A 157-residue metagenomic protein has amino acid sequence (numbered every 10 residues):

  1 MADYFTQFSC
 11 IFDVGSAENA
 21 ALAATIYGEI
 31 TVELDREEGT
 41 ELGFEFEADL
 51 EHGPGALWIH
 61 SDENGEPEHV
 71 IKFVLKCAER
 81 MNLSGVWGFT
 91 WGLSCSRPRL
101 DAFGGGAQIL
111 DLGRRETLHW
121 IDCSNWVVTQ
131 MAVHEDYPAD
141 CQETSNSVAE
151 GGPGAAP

Functional and structural regions predicted by a protein language model:
M1-E29: Short, extreme N-terminal segment that most often corresponds to the first beta-strand
I26-P157: Charged interaction segments
